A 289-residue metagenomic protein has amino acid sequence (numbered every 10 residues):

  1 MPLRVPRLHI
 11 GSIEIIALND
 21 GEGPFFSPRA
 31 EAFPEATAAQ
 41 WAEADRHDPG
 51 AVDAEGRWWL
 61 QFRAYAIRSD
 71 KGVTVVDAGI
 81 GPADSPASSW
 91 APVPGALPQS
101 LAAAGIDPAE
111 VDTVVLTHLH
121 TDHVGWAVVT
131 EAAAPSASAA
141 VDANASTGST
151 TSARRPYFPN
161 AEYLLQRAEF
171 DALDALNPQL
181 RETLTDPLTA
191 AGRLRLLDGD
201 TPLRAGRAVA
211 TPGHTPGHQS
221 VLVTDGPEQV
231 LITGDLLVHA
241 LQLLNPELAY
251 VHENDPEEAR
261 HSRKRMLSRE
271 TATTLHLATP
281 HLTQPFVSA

Functional and structural regions predicted by a protein language model:
M1-A102, E110-T113, E228-G234: Metallo-beta-lactamase
M1-P6, S138-T147, A289: Basic/polar N-terminal segments that are highly enriched at the extreme N-terminus, encompassing both cleavable
I16-L18, V115, L164, R195-L197 (+3 more regions): Hydrophobic/aromatic beta-strand patches that form the interior of the parallel beta-sheet core in alpha/beta enzyme
P28, A127, D174-N177, V221 (+1 more regions): Short, well-ordered secondary-structure micro-motifs
D77, H118, H214: Conserved G/P- and acidic residue-centered "switch" motifs that form tight phosphate/ATP-binding loops in soluble
P82, E169-A172, D186-L188, D200-T201 (+2 more regions): Metallo-beta-lactamase
V93-I106, E110, V128-V129, A134-A210 (+1 more regions): Metallo-beta-lactamase
V111-D122: Metallo-beta-lactamase
